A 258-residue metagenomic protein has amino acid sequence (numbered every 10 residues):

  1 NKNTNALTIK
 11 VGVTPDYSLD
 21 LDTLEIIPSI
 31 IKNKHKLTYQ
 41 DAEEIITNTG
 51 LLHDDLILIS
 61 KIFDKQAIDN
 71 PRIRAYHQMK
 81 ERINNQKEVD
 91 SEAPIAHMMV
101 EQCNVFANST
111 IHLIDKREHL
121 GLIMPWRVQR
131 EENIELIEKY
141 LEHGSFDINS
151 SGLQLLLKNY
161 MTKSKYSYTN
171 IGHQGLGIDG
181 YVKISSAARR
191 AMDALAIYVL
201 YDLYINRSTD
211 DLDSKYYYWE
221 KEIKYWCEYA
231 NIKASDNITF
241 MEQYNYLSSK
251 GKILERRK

Functional and structural regions predicted by a protein language model:
N1-K258: Electropositive polyanion-binding surfaces
